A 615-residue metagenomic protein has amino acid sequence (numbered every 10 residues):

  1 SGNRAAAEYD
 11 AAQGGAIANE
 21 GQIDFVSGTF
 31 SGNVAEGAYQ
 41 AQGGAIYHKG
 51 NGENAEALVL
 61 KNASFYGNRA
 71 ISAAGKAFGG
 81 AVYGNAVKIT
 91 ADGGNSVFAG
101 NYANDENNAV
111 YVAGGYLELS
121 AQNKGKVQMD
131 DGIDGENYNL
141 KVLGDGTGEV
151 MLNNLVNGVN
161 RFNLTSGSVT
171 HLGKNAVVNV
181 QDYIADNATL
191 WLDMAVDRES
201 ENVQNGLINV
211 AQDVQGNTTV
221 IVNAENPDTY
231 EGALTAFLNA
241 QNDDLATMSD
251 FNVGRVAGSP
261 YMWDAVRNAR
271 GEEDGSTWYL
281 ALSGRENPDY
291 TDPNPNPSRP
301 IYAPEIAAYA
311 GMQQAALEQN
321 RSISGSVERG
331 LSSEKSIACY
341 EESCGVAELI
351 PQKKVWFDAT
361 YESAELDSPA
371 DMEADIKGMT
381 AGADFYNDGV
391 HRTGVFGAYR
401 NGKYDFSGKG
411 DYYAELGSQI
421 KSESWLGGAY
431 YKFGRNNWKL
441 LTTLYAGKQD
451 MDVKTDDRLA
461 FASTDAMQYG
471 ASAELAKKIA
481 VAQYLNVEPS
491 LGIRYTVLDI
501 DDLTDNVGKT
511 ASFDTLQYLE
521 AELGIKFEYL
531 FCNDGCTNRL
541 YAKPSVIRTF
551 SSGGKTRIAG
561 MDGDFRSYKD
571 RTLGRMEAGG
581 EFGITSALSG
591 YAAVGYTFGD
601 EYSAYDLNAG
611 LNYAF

Functional and structural regions predicted by a protein language model:
S1-R4, D24-V34, A57-R69, T90-Y102 (+3 more regions): Right-handed parallel beta-helix
G2-A18, V34-N51, R69-N85, Y102-G114 (+3 more regions): Extracellular beta-strand/beta-solenoid scaffold signature
Y111, L117-A236, A240-Q241: Extracellular beta-strand/loop-rich repeat segments of large surface/secreted proteins
A246-P293: Low-complexity acidic/polar repeat-biased segments
N294-A482, V487, V594-G595, D606: Outer membrane beta-barrel translocator domains of Type V secretion systems
T360-E362, A398-G402, G434, T443-Q449 (+5 more regions): Outer-membrane beta-barrel pore domains and translocons
P369-D375, G408-Q419, D450-D465, D499-Y518 (+1 more regions): Solvent-exposed, glycine/polar-rich loop segments of beta-barrel outer-membrane systems
G428, V481, A511-F615: Outer membrane beta-barrel transmembrane domains
